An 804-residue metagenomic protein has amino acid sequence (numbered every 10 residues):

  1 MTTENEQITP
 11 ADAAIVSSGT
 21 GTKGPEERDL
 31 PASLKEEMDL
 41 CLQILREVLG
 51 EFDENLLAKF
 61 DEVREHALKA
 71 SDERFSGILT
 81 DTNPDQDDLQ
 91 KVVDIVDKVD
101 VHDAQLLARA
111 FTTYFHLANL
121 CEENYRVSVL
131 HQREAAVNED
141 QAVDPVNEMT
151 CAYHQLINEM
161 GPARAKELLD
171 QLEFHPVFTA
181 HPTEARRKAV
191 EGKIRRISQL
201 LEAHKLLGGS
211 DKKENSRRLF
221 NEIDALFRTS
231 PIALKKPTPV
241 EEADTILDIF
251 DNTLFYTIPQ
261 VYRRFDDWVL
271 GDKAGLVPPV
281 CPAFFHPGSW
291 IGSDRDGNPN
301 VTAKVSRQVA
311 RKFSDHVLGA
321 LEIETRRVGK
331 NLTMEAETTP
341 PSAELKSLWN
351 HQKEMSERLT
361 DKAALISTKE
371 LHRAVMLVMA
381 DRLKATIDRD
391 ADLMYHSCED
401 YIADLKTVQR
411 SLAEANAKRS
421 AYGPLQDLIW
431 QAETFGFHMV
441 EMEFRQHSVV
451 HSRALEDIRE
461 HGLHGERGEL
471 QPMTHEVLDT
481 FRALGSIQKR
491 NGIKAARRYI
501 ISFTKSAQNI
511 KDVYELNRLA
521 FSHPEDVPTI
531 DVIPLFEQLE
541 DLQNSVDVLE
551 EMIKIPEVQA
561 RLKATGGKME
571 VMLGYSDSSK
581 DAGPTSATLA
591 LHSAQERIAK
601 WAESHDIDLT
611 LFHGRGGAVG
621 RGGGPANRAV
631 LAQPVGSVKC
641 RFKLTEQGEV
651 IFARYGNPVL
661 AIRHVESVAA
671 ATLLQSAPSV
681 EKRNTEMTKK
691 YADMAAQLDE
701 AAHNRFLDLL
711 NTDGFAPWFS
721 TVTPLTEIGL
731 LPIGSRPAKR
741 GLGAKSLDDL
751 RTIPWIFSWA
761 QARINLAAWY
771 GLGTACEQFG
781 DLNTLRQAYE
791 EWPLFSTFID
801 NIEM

Functional and structural regions predicted by a protein language model:
T2-H464, M473, I530, G623 (+2 more regions): Often metal-dependent polyanion-binding catalytic scaffolds in large enzymes
I15, V301-L332, A520-L698: Catalytic or ion-translocation cores adjacent to nucleophile or general acid/base/metal-coordination motifs in diverse
A32-K35, D39, L57, Q105 (+28 more regions): Conserved structured core elements
L45, V261, F265, L412 (+4 more regions): Hydrophobic alpha-helical packing residues
N158, E184-Q199, K212-P231, L425 (+6 more regions): Structured alpha-helical segments in the cores of large, soluble enzyme domains
S367, R373-D381, A385, A417 (+6 more regions): Active-site cores of enzymes that catalyze phosphoryl transfer or operate on phosphate-rich substrates
R410, N491-R498, T529-D531, D608: Short, surface-exposed connector motifs at secondary-structure boundaries
K682-M804: Long, compositionally biased intrinsically disordered regions
